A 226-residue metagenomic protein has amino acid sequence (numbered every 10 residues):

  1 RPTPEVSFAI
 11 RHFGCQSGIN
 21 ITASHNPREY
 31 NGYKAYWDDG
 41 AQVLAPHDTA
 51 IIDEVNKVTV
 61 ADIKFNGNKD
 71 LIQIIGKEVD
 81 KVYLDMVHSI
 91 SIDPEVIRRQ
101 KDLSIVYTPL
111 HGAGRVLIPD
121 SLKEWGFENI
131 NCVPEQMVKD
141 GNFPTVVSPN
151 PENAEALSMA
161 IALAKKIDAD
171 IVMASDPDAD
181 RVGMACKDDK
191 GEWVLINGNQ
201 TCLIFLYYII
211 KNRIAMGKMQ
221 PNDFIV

Functional and structural regions predicted by a protein language model:
R1, S24-N26, G40-A41, D48 (+4 more regions): Short, glycine-/Ser/Thr-/acidic-enriched flexible segments
R1-Y30, E128-G183: N-terminal small/polar loop signature for handling phosphorylated ligands or for N-terminal nucleophile
V6-I10, I118, A160, C202-I209: Buried hydrophobic packing segments
S7-F8, H12, A113-D120, C186-D188: Short glycine/threonine-rich loop-to-helix capping motif typified by GTGT followed within a few residues by an Asp-Pro
F13-G18, A61, P94-R98, K123-C132 (+4 more regions): Secondary-structure transition/capping motifs at alpha-helix termini and the adjoining loop/turn into the next element
Y30-W37, D180-G198: Short Gly/Thr/Asp-enriched flexible loops that form oxyanion-binding sites at enzyme active sites
N31-S158, A162-L163: Gly/Ser/Thr-enriched, mixed-charge loops and adjacent short helices that form phosphate/oxyanion-binding elements
V58-V79, D188-V226: Proline/glycine-rich low-complexity loops and linkers
